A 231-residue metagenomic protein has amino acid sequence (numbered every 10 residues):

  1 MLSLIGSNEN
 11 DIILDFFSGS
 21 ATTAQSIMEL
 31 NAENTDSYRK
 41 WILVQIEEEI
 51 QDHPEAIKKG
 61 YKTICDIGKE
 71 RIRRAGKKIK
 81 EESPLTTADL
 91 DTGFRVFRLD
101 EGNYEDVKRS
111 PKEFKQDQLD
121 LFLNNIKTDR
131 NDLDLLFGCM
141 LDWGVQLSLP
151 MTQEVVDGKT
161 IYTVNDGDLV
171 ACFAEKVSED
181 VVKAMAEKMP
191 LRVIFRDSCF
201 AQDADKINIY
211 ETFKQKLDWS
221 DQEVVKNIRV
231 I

Functional and structural regions predicted by a protein language model:
L2-N10, L30-I231: Accessory, often C-terminal, charged low-complexity segments
D11-L30, M140: A phosphate-binding catalytic loop at a beta-strand-loop-alpha-helix junction that coordinates phosphoryl groups
